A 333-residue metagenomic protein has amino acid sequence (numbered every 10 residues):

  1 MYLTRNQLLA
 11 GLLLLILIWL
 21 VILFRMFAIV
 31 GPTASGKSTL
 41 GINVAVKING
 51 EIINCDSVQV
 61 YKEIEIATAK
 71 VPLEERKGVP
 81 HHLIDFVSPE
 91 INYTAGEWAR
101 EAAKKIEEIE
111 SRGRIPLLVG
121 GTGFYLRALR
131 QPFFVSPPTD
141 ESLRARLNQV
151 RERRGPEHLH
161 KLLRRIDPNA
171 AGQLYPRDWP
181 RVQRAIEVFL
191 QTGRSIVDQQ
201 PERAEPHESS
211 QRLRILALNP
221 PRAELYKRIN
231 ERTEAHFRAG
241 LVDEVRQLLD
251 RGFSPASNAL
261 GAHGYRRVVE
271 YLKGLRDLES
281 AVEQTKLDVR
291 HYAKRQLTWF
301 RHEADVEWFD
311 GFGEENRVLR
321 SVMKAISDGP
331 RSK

Functional and structural regions predicted by a protein language model:
Y2, L14, I29-G31: Compositionally biased, low-complexity segments enriched in small residues
Y2-L9: N-terminal membrane topogenic signal
A10-G11, L147: A structural signal for short hydrophobic/aromatic patches embedded in well-ordered alpha helices
G11-L13, F133: A periodicity- and composition-biased signal for non-globular, repetitive helical segments
L14-L23: Single-pass alpha-helical transmembrane signal-anchor segments in small membrane proteins across taxa
M26-K333: Phosphate/pyrophosphate-binding catalytic cores of soluble transferases and nucleic-acid-acting enzymes
